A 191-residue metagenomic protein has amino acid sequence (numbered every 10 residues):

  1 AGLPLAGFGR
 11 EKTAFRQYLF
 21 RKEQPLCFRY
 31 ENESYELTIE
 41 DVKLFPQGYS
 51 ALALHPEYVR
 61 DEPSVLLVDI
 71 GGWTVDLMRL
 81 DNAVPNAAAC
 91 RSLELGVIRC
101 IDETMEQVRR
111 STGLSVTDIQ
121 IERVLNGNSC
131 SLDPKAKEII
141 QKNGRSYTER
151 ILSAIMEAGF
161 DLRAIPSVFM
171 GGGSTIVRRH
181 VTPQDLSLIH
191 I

Functional and structural regions predicted by a protein language model:
G2-V65, V84-R99, I119-I189: Nucleotide/phosphate-binding catalytic cleft detector across ATP-hydrolyzing and phosphate-transferring enzymes
G7-F8, L77-L80, Q107, H190: Broad hydrophobic/π-residue packing in well-ordered secondary structure
V59-V84, T104: Gly/Thr-rich phosphate-binding beta-strand-loop-beta motif of the actin/hexokinase/Hsp70
E103-V108, T112: C-terminal, non-catalytic macromolecule-binding modules
